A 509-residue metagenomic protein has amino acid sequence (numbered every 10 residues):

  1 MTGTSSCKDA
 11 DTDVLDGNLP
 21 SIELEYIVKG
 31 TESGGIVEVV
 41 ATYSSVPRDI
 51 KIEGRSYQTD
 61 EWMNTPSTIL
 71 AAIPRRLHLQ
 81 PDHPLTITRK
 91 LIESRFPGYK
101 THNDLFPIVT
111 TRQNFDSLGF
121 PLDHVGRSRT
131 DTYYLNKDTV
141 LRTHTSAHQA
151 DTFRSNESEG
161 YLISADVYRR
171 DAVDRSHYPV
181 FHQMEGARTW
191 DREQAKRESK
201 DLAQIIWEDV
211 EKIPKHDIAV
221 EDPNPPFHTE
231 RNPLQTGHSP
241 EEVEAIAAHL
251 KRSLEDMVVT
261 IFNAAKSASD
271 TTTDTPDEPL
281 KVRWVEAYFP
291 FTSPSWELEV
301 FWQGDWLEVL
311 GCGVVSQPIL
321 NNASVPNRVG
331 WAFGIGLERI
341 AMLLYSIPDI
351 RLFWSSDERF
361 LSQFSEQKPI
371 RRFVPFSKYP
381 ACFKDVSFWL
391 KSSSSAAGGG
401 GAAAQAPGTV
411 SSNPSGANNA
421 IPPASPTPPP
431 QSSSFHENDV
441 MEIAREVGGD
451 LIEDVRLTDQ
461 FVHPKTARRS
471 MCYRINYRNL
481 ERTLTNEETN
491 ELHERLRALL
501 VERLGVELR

Functional and structural regions predicted by a protein language model:
M1-S5: N-terminal targeting leader peptides, primarily classical Sec-type signal peptides for secretion
C7-D454, T458-A467, C472, E481-T483 (+2 more regions): TRNA-recognition modules of translation machinery and tRNA-sensing kinases, especially anticodon-binding
I475: Conformational-control "hinges and anchors"
R478: Positively charged, low-complexity, intrinsically disordered RNA-binding extensions
R497: Acidic (Asp/Glu-rich), glycine- and aromatic
V506-R509: Short, highly charged C-terminal tails/helix-capping segments
